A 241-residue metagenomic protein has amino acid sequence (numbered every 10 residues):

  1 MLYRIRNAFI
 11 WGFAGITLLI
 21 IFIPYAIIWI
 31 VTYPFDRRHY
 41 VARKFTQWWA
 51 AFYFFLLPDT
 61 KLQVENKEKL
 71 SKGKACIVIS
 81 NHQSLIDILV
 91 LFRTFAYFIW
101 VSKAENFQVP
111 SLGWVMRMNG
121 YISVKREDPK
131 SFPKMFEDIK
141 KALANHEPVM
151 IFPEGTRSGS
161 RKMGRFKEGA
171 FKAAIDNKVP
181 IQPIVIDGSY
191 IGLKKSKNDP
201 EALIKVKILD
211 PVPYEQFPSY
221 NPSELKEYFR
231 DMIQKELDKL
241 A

Functional and structural regions predicted by a protein language model:
M1-Q63, W114-V115: A transmembrane-helix-recognition feature enriched in membrane-embedded lipid enzymes and envelope glyco-/phospholipid
I5, P133-A241: Non-catalytic C-terminal accessory region of glycerolipid acyltransferases and related lyso-lipid remodeling enzymes
A26-K44, F55-L56, K72-P129: Catalytic core of membrane glycerolipid acyltransferases/transacylases, capturing the structured, soluble-facing
D59-K61, Y97, M118, H146 (+1 more regions): A generic structural signal for alpha->beta connector loops
E65, V101-K103, K125-R126, P153 (+1 more regions): Thr-Gly-centered strand-to-loop micro-motif
N66-S71: Glycine-rich helix-loop-beta junction characteristic of Rossmann-like nucleotide cofactor-binding loops
